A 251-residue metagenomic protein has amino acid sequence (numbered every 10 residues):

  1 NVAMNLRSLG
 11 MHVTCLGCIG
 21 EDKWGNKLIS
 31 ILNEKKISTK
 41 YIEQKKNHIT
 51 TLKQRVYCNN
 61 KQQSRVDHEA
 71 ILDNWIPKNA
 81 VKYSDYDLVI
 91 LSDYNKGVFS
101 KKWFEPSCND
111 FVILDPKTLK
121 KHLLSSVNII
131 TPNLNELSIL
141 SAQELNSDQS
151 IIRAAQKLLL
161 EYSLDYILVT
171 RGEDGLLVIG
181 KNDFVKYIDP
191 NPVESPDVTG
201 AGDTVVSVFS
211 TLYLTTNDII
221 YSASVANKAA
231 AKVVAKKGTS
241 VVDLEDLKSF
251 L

Functional and structural regions predicted by a protein language model:
V2-L88, E105, V241-L251: Conserved N-terminal subdomain of the carbohydrate kinase-like
L6, V89, I129-N133: Residue-level signal for inorganic ion chemistry
V66, L140-S141, I179, V233 (+1 more regions): Residues that scaffold the ATP/ADP-binding catalytic core of kinase and kinase-like folds
V66, Y187-I188: Hydrophobic residues at beta-strand termini and immediately following loops that shape nucleotide-binding pockets
Y86-V98: Short acidic, glycine-rich surface-loop motifs adjacent to enzyme active sites
K96-V185: Conserved phosphate/ATP/ADP-binding segment of small-molecule kinases
E161, D165, N191-F250: Conserved post-catalytic alpha-helical subdomain immediately downstream of the catalytic base and nucleotide-binding
